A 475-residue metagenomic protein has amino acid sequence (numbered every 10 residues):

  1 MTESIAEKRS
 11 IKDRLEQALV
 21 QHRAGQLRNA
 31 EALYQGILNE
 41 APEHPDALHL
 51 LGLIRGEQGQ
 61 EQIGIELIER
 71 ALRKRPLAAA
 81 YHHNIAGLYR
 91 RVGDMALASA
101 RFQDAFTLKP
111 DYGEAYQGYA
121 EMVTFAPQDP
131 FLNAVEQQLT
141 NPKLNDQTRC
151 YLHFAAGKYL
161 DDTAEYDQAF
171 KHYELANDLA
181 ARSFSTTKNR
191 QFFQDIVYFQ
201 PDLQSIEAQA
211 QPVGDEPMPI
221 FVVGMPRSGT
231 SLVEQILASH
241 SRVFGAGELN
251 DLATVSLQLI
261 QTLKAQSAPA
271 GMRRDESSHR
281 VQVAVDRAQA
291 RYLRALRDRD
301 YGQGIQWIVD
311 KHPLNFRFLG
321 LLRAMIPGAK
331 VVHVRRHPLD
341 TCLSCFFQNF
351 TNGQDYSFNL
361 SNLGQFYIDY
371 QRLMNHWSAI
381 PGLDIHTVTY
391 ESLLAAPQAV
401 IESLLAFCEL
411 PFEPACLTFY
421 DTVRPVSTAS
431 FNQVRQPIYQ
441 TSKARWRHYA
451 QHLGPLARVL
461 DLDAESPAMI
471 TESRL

Functional and structural regions predicted by a protein language model:
M1-R299, P467-L475: Alpha-helical solenoid repeat scaffolds of the TPR/TPR-like class and their adjacent stem/linker regions that mediate
V92, A246, L252-V281, Y301-G454 (+2 more regions): PAPS-dependent sulfotransferase catalytic domain
